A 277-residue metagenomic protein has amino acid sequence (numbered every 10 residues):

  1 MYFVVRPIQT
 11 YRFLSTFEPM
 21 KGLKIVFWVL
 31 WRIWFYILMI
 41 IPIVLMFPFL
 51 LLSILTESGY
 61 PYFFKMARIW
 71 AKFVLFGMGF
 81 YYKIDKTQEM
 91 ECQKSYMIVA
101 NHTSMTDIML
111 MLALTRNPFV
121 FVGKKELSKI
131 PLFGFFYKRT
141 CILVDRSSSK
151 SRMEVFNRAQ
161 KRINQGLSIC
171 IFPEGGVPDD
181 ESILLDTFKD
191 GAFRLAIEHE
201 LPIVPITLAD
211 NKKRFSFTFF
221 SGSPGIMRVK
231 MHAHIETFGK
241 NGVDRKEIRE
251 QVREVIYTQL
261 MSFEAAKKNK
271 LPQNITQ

Functional and structural regions predicted by a protein language model:
P7-R12, T16, V26, E154-Q277: Non-catalytic C-terminal accessory region of glycerolipid acyltransferases and related lyso-lipid remodeling enzymes
E18-K83, F135-R139: A transmembrane-helix-recognition feature enriched in membrane-embedded lipid enzymes and envelope glyco-/phospholipid
W31-L38, A67-G123: Conserved H-X4-D acyltransferase segment
A71, C141-D145, G176: Short, basic, glycine/proline-bearing loop/turn elements
M78-D85, R152-M153, N211-R214: Short gly/ser/thr-rich secondary-structure transition/capping motifs
T103-E154, R158: Membrane-embedded segments
